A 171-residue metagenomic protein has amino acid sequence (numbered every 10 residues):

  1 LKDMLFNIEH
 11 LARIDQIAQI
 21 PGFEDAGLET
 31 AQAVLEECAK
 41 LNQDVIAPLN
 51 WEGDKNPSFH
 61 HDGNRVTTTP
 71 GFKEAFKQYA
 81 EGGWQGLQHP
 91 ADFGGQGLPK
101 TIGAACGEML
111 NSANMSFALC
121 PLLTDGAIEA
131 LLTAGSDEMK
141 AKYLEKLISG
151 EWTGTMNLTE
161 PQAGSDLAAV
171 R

Functional and structural regions predicted by a protein language model:
L1-D62, V66: Extended, charge-enriched "interface" segments that sit outside catalytic cores
D54-R171: Glycine-rich flavin
